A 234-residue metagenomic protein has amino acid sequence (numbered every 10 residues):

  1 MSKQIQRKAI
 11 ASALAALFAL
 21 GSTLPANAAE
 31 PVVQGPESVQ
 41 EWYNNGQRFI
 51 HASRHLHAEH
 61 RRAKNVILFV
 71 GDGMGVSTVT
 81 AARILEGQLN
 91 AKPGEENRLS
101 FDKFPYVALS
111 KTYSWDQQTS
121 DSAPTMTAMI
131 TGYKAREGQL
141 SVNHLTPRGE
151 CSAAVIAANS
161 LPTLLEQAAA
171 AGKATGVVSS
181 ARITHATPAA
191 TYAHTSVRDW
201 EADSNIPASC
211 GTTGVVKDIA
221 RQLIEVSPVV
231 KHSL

Functional and structural regions predicted by a protein language model:
S2-P25: Gram-negative bacterial Sec-dependent N-terminal signal peptides
A28-L234: N-terminal catalytic scaffold of extracellular/periplasmic and nuclease hydrolases that process anionic headgroups
